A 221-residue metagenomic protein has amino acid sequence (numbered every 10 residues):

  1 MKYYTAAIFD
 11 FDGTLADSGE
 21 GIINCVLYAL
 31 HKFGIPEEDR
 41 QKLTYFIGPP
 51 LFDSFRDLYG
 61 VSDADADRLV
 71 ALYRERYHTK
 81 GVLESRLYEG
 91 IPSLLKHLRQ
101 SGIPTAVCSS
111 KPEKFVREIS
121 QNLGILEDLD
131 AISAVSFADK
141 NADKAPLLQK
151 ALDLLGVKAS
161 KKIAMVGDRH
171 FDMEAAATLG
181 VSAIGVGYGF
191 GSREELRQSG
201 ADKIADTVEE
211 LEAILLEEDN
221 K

Functional and structural regions predicted by a protein language model:
M1-Y45, Y59: Active-site neighborhood of HAD-like aspartate-dependent phosphohydrolases
A6, K144-M173: Conserved Lys-Pro-Asp/Glu-containing loop-to-beta segment of HAD-superfamily phosphomonoesterases, centered on
V26, L94-Q121: Substrate-recognition element of Asp-dependent hydrolases with the DxDx(T/V) motif
A29-L30, P50-D63, I119-S120, A151-L154: Helix-loop "lid/cap" segments that line or gate small-molecule binding pockets
P36, L126-D130, K158, D202-A205: Conserved H-loop
R56-S93, S101, K161: Metal-dependent phosphoesterase signature
L126-A142, K162: A short, structured active-site edge motif that brings together acidic residues
M165-A205: Acidic, Mg2+-coordinating phosphoryl-transfer loop and its flanking beta/alpha structural elements, shared across
